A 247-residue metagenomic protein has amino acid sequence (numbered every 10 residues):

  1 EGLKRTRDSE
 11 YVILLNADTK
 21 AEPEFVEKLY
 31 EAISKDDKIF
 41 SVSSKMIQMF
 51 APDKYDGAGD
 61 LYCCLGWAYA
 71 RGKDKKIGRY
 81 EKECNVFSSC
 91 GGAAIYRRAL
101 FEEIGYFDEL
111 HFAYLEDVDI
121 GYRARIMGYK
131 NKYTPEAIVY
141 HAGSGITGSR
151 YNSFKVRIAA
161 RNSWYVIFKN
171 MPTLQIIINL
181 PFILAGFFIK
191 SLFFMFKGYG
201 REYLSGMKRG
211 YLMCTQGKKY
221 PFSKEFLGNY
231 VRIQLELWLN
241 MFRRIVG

Functional and structural regions predicted by a protein language model:
E1-Y11: Active-site nucleotide-sugar/metal-binding loop of Leloir-type enzymes
S9-K20: Short beta-strand-to-loop acidic/aromatic patch adjacent to the donor-nucleotide binding site
T19-Y62: Conserved donor NDP-sugar-binding/catalytic core segment of glycosyltransferases
I47-I77, G145-G148: Acceptor/aglycone-binding surface of glycosyltransferases and processive sugar-polymer synthases
Y55, K75-Y96, V118-D119, G148: A recurrent flexible, glycine/aromatic-enriched loop bordering the glycosyltransferase active site that acts as
F87-I138: A short, conserved alpha-helix in the catalytic core of glycosyltransferases
A137, R150-Q175, Y199-G217: Catalytic core of nucleotide-sugar-dependent glycosyltransferases
I176-G247: Non-catalytic, C-terminal membrane-associated alpha-helical segments of glycosyltransferases
